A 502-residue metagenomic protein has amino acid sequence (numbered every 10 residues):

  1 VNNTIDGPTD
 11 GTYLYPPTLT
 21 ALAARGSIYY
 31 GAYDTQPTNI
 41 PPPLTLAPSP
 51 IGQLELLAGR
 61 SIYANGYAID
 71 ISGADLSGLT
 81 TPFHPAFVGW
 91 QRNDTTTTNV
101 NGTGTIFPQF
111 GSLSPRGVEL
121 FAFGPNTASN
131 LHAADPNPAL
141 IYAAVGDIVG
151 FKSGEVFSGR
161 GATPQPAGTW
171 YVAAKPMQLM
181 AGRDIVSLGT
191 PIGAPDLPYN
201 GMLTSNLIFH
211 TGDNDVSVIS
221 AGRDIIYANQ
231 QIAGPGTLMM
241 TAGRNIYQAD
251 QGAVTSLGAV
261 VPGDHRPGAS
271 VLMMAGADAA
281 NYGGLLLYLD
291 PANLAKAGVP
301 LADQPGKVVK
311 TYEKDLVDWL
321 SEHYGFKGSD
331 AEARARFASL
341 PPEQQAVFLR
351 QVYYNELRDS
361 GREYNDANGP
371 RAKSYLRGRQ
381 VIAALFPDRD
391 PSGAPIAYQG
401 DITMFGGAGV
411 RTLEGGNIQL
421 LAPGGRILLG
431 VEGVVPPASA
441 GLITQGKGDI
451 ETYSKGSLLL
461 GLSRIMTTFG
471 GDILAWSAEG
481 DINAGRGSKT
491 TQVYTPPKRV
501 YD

Functional and structural regions predicted by a protein language model:
V1-D502: Low-complexity, glycine- and small/polar-enriched segments
